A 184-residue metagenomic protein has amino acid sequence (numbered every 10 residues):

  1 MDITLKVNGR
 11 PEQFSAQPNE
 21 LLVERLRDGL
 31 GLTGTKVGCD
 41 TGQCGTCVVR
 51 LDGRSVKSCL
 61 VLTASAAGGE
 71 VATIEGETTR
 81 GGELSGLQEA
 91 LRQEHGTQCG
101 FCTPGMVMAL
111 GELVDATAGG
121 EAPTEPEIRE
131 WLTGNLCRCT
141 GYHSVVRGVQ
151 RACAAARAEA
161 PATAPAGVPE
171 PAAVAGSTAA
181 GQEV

Functional and structural regions predicted by a protein language model:
M1-V184: Signature of N-terminal electron-transfer/Fe-S-associated modules in redox systems
